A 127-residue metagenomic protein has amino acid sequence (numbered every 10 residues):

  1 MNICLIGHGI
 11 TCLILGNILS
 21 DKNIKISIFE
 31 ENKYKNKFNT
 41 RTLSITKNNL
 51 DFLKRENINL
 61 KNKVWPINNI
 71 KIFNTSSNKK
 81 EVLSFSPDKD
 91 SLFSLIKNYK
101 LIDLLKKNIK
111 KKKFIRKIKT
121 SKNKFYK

Functional and structural regions predicted by a protein language model:
C4-H8, L15-R41: Glycine-rich FAD pyrophosphate-binding loop
H8, C12, S27, L53 (+1 more regions): Terminal export signals
L13-I14, I67: Short glycine/serine/threonine-rich phosphate/pyrophosphate-binding segments that cradle anionic phosphate groups
K37-T75: N-terminal FAD cofactor-binding segment of flavoenzymes
W65-K127: Conserved N-terminal helical subregion
